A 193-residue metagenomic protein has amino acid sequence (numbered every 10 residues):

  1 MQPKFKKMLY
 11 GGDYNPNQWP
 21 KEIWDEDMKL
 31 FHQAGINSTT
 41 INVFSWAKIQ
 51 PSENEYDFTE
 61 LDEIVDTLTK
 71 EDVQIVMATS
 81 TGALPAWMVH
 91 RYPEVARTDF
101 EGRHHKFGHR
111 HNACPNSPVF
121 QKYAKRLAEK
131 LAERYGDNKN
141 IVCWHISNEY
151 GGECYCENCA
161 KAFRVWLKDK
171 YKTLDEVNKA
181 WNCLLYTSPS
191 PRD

Functional and structural regions predicted by a protein language model:
M1-S38: N-terminal carbohydrate-binding accessory modules
K6-M8, G35-N37, E71-I75, D137-V142: Short, well-ordered coil/turn segments that N-cap beta-strands
Y10-Q18, S45-T59, K106-Y123, Y150: The substrate-binding groove and active-site-proximal loops of carbohydrate-active enzymes, especially glycoside
G11-N15, T40-N42, V76-S80, H145-S147: A cross-family glycoside hydrolase active-site/sugar-binding cleft signature
M28, N42-D99: Aromatic-lined substrate-binding rim segments of carbohydrate-active enzymes
I64-E71, H111-W144, K170-N178: An active-site-proximal structural segment forming one wall of the substrate-binding cleft that immediately precedes
F100-R103, W166-L174: Acidic, His- and aromatic-enriched active-site or binding-groove loops in soluble protein domains that engage sugars
Y186-D193: Conserved small/polar residues in nucleotide/adenosyl-binding loops
